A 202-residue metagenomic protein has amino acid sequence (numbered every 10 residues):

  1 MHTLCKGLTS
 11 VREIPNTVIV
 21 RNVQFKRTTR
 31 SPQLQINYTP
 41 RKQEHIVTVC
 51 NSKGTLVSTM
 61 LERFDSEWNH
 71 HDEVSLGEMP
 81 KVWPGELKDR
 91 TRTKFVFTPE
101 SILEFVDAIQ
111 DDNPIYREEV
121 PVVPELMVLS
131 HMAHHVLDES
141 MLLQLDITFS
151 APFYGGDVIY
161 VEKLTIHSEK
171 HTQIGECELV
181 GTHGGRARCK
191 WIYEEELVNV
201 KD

Functional and structural regions predicted by a protein language model:
M1-T28, T59, D65-M141: Hot-dog-fold acyl-thioester-processing enzymes
M1-T3, N16-D89, F153-V158, L164-D202: HotDog/MaoC-like acyl-thioester-processing domains
Y116-I174: Structured core of small recognition/catalytic domains
